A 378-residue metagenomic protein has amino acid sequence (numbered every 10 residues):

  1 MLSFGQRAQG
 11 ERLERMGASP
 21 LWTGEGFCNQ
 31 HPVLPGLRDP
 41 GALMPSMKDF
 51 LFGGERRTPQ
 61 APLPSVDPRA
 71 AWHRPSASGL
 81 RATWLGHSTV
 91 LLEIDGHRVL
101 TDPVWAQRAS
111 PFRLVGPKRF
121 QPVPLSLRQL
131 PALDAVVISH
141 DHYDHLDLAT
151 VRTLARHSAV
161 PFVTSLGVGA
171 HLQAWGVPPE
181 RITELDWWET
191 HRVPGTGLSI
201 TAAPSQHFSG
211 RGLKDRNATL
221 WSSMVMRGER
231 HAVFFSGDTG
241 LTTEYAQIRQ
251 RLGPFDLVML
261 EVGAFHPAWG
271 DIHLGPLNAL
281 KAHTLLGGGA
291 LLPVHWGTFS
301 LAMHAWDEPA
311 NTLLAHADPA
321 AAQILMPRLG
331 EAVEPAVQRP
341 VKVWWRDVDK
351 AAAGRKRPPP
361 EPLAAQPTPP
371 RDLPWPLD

Functional and structural regions predicted by a protein language model:
M1-A18, E25, M303-D378: C-terminal regulatory/interaction regions
M1-K118, V123-Q129, M226-G237, D256-G263 (+2 more regions): Metallo-beta-lactamase
G53, W105, A202-G228, K342-L377: Active-site-proximal loop/helix segment associated with metal-binding centers of metalloenzymes
R57-A77, Q129, S165-H231, T312-G330 (+1 more regions): Metallo-beta-lactamase
L100-D102, A132-H142, V163-S165, F234-T239 (+3 more regions): Active-site neighborhood of phospho(di)ester-bond hydrolases with catalytic His/Asp-centered motifs
L114-T164, G253-M259: Active-site metal-binding motif and surrounding structural segment of the metallo-beta-lactamase
H142-L146, G169-H171, E189-R192, F208-G210 (+4 more regions): Active-site environment of divalent metal-dependent phosphoester hydrolases
A149, F208-L286, E308, T312: Active-site-proximal loop/helix segments of hydrolase catalytic cores
